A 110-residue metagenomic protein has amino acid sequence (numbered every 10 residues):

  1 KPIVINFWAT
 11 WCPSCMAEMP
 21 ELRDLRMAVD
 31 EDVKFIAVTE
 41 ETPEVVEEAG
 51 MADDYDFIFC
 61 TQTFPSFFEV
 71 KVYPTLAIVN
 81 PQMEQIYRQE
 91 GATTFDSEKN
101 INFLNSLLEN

Functional and structural regions predicted by a protein language model:
K1-I3, F7-W11, T42, V72: Short pre-active-site segment immediately N-terminal to redox-active cysteine/selenocysteine motifs in thiol-based
F7-D24: Conserved redox-active cysteine motifs that mediate thiol-disulfide chemistry, especially di-cysteine Cys-X(1-2)-Cys
A17, D24-D30, M51, N105-E109: Sec-exported extracytoplasmic/periplasmic mature domains
E18, T42, N100-F103: Stable alpha-helical elements in mature extracytoplasmic
I36, A49-Q82: Short, internal strand/loop/helix patches that form the active-site neighborhood or redox-interaction surface
E44-E48: Acidic helix N-cap motif at the loop->helix transition within catalytic regions of sugar-transfer enzymes
I78-N110: Thiol-/selenol-based redox modules, centered on thioredoxin-like and closely related oxidoreductase domains
